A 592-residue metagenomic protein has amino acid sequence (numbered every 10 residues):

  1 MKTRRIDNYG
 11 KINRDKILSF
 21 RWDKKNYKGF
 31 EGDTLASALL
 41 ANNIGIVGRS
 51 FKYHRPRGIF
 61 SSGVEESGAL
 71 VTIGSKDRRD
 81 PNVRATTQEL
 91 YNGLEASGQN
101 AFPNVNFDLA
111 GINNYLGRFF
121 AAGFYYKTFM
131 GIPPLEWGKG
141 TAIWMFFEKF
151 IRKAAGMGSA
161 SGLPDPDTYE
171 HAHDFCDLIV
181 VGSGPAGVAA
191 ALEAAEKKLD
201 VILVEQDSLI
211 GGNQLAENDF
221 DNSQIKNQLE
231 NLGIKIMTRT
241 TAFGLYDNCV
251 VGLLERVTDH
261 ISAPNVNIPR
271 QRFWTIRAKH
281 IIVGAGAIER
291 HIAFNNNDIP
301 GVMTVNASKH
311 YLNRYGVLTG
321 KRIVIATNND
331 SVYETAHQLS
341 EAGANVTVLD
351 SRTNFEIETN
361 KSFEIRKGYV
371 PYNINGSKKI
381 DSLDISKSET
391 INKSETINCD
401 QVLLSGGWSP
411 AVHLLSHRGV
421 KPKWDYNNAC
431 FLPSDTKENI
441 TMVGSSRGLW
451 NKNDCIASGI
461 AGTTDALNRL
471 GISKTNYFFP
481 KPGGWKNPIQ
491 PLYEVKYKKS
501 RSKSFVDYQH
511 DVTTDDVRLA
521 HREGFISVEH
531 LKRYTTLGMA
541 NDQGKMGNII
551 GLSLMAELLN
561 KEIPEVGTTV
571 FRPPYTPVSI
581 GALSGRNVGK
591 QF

Functional and structural regions predicted by a protein language model:
M1-F592: Residues forming the flavin
